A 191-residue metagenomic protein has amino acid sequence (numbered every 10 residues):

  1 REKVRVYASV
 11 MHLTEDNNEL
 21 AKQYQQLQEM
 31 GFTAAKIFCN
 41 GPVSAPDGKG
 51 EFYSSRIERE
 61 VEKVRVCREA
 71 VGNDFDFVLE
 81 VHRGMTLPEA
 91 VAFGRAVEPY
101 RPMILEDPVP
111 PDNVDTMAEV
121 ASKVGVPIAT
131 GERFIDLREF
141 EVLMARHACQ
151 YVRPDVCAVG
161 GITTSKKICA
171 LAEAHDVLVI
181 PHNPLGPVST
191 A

Functional and structural regions predicted by a protein language model:
K3, Y7, M11-K123: Metal-dependent enolase-superfamily TIM-barrel catalytic cores that perform enediolate-based chemistry
R95, R101-I104, D112-A191: Shared catalytic-loop signature of beta/alpha-barrel
